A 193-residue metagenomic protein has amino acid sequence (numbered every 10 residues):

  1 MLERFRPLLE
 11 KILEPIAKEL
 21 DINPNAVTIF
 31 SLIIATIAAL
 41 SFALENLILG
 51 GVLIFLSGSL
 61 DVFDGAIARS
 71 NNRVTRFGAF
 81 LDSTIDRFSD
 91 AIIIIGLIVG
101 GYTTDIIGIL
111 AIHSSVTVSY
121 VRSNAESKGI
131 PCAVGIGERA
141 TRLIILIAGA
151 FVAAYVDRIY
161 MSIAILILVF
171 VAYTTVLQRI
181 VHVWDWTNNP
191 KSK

Functional and structural regions predicted by a protein language model:
M1-I16, R87-K193: A feature for the membrane-embedded catalytic helix bundles of lipid/isoprenoid biosynthetic enzymes
E19, A66-S70, N124: Membrane-interface helix caps of multi-pass small-molecule transporters
E19-N25: Active-site flanking loop/helix segments enriched in acidic
N23, D82, E138: Divalent metal-coordination and catalytic microenvironments
A26-F77, T104-H113, D157-A172: Membrane-embedded alpha-helical segments that form the functional core of polytopic membrane enzymes, especially those
V62-V99: Helix-adjacent hinge/juxtasegments
